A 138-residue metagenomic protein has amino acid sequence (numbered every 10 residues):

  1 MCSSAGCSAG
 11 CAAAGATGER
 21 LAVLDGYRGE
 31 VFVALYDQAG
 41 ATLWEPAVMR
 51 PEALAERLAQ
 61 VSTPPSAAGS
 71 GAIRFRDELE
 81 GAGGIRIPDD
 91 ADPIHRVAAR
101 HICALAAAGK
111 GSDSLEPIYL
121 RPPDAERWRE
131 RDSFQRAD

Functional and structural regions predicted by a protein language model:
M1-H95, G109-S112, Y119, D124 (+1 more regions): Surface "functional belts" at beta-alpha junctions
H95-C103: Short, charged, surface-exposed secondary-structure boundary motifs
A104-A108: Short glycine/serine- and small hydrophobic-enriched flexible loop segments
